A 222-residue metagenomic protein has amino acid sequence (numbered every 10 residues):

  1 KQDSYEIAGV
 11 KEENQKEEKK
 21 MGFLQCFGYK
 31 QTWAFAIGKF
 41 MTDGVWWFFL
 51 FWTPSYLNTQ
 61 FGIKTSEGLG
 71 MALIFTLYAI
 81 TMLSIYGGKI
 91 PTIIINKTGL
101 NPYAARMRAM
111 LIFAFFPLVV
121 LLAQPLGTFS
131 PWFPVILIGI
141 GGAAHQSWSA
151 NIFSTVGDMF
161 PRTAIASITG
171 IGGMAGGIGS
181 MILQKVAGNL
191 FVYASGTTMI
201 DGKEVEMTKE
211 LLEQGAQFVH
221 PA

Functional and structural regions predicted by a protein language model:
K1-A36, Q60: Juxtamembrane intracellular "pre-TM" segments in multi-pass secondary transporters
K16-K20, W33-I37, A72, R108 (+2 more regions): Alpha-helical membrane-protein architecture signal
L24-K89, P125, G141-G157, S180-G188 (+1 more regions): Extracytoplasmic gate region of multi-pass secondary transporters
S66-E67, P102-R108, N189-A222: A membrane-interface helix-boundary motif in multi-pass transporters
S66-E67, R162-I171: Loop-to-transmembrane helix entry/capping segments in MFS-fold secondary transporters and related SLC/MFSD carriers
A72-T76, L137-I138, I168, G172: Hydrophobic positions within alpha-helical transmembrane segments of Major Facilitator Superfamily-type secondary
N96-K97, V156-I165: Paired intracellular helix-loop junctions of major facilitator superfamily
Y103-N151: C-terminal transmembrane helical hairpin of 12-TM major facilitator-type secondary transporters
